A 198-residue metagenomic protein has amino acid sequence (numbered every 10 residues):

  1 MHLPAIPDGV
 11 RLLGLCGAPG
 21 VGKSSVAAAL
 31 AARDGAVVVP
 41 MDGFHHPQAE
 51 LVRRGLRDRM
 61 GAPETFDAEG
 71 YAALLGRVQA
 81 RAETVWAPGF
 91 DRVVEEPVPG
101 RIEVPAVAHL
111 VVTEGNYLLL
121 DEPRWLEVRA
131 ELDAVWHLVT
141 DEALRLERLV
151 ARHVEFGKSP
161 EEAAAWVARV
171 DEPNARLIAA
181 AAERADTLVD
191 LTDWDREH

Functional and structural regions predicted by a protein language model:
M1-G14, A18-P19: Extreme N-terminal, non-catalytic leader segments that precede Walker-type/kinase nucleotide-binding cores
K23: Conserved lysine of the Walker
V26: Hydrophobic positions on the alpha1 helix immediately C-terminal to the Walker A/P-loop
A29: Active-site signature of alpha/beta-hydrolase-fold catalytic machinery across serine- and Asp/Cys-nucleophile hydrolases
V37-P40, P47-V94: Conserved nucleotide-sensing/catalytic segment adjacent to the nucleotide-binding pocket in NTP-handling enzymes
L74-V78, A151-F156: Conserved AAA+ ATPase "sensor/coupling" helix adjacent to the nucleotide-binding pocket
V94-R152: ATP-dependent NMP and nucleoside kinases share a basic, alpha-helical "lid"
P123-L126, V154-H198: Small-molecule kinase domains that catalyze NTP-dependent phosphoryl transfer to phosphate-bearing small molecules
